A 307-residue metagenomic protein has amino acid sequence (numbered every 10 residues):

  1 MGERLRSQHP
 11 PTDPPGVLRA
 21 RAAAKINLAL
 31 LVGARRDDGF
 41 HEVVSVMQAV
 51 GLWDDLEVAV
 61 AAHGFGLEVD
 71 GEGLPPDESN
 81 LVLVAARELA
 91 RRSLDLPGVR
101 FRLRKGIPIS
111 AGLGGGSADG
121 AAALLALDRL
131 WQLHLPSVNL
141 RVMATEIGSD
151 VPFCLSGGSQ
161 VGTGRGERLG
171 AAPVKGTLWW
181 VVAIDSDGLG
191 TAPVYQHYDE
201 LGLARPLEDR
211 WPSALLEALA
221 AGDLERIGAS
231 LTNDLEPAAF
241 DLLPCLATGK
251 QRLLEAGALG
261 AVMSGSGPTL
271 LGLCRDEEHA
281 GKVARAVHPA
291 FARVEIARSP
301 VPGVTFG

Functional and structural regions predicted by a protein language model:
G2-A111, R129, L133-V138, K175-G176 (+1 more regions): ATP-binding N-lobe of GHMP and related small-molecule kinases
L30, D54-V58, D150-C154, Q160-V161 (+1 more regions): Short beta-strand scaffold segments in enzyme catalytic cores
A62-D70, P75, A123, T145 (+1 more regions): Short, basic/glycine-rich phosphate-binding loops at helix/coil junctions that contact nucleotide phosphates
P75, R102-W131, S149, A258-C274: Glycine/serine-rich anion-binding loops at beta->alpha junctions that coordinate negatively charged ligand groups
G120, L124-V161, R168: Contiguous, small/hydrophobic- and glycine-enriched helical/loop subdomains that border and often "cap" functional
S156, V161-G260, R275-G281, R285-H288 (+2 more regions): Conserved, helical-rich catalytic subdomain that frames metal- and/or nucleotide-binding sites in enzyme alpha/beta
